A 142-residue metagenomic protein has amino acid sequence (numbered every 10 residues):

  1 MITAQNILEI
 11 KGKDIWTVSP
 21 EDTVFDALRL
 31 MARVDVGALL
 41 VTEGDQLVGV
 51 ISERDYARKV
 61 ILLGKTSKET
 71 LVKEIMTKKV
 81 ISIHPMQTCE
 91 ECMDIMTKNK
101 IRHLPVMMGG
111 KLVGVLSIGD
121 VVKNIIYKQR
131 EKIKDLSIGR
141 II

Functional and structural regions predicted by a protein language model:
M1, L28-R29, E43-D45, L63-K65 (+3 more regions): Short hydrophobic/aromatic-rich motifs at helix boundaries and adjacent loops
M1-K13, S52-I81, T88-T97, I118-I142: Tandem CBS (Bateman) regulatory domains
Q5, I10-A38, E43-V48: A positional/architectural concept
I15-W16, A38-L39, V48, K73-E74 (+2 more regions): Structural motif
T17-D35, S82-K100, M107, I125: The conserved cystathionine-beta-synthase
D22-F25, D45, E74-I75, G110 (+2 more regions): Residue-level signal for alpha-helical context at structural boundaries
T23, A32-D35, L63, K68 (+2 more regions): Residue-level detector of solvent-exposed, low-hydrophobicity positions
M31-V34, L39-D55, M96, L104-G119: A glycine-centered beta-loop-beta connector
